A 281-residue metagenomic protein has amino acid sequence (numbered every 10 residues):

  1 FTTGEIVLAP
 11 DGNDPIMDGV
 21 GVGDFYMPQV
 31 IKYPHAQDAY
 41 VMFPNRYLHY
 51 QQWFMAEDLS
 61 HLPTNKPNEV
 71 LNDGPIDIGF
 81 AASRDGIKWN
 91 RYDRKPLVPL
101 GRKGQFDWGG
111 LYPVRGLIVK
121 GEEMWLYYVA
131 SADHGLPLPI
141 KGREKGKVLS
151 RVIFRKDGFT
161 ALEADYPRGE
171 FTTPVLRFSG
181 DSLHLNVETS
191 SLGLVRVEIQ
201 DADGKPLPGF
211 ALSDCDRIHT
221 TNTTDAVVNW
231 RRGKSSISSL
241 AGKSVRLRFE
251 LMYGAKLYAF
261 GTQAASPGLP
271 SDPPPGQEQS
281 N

Functional and structural regions predicted by a protein language model:
F1-M27, K32-W108, G121, Y127-N281: Beta-rich carbohydrate-recognition and catalytic domains
L111-R115: Extracellular glycan/ECM-engagement signal in secreted proteins
